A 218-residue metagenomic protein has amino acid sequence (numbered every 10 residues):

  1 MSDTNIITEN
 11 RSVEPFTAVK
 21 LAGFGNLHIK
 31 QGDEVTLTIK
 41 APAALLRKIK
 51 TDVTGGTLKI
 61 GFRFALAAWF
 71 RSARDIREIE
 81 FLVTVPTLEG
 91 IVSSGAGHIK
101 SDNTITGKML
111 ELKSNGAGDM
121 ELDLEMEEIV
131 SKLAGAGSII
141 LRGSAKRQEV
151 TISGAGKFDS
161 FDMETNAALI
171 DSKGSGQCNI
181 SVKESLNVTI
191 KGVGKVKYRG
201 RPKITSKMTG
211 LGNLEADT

Functional and structural regions predicted by a protein language model:
M1-T218: Intrinsically disordered, low-complexity terminal regions
